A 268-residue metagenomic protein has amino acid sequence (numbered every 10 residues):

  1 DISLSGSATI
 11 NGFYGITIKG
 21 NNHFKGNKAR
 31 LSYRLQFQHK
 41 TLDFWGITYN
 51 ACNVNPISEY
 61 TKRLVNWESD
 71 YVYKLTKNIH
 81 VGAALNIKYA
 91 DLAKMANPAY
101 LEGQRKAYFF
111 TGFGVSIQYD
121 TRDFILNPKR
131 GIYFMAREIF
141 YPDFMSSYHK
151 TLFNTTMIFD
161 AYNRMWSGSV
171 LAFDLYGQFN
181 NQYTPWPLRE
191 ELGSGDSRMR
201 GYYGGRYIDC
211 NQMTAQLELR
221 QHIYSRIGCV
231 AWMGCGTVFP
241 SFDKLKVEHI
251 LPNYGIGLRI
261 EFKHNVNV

Functional and structural regions predicted by a protein language model:
D1, G12-I16, T61-V65, A107-F113 (+5 more regions): Residues that define the transmembrane beta-barrel architecture of outer-membrane proteins
D1-F109, G193, R206-D209, N267-V268: Gram-negative/organellar outer-membrane beta-barrel architecture
L4-A8, Y33-Y49, A83-Y89, I132-F140 (+6 more regions): Transmembrane beta-barrel strands of outer-membrane/channel proteins
I10-Y14, G26-R30, H39-W45, Y89-M95 (+5 more regions): Gram-negative outer-membrane beta-barrel proteins
F13, N27-L31, K77-V81, F124-L126 (+3 more regions): Repeated loop/turn-to-beta-strand initiation elements of outer-membrane beta-barrel proteins
N21-H23, D70-K74, A84, S116-D120 (+3 more regions): Transmembrane beta-barrel domains of outer membrane proteins
F113-I223, C229-C235, F239-P240: C-terminal outer-membrane beta-barrel translocator/porin domains of Gram-negative envelope proteins and their
I117, L175, H249, E261-V268: Predominantly the C-terminal beta-signal and adjacent terminal strand-loop region of outer-membrane beta-barrel
